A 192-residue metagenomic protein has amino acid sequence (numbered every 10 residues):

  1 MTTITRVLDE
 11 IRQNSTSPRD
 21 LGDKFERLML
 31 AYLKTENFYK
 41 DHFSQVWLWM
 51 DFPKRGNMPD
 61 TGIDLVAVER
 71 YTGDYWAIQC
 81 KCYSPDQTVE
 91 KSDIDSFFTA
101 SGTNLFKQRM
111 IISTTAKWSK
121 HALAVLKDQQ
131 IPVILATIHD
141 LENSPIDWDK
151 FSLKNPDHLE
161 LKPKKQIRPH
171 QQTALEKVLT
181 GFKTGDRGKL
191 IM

Functional and structural regions predicted by a protein language model:
M1-D9: Generic start-of-chain signal for non-secretory N-termini
L8-L30, I167: A short, highly charged nucleic-acid-interacting micro-segment common to nuclease and nuclease-linked defense proteins
L21-L105, S119: Catalytic centers of nucleases
S101-Q130: Nucleic-acid nuclease catalytic cores
A124-L159: Charged, structured surface patches that assemble and position nucleic-acid processing machinery
D157-Q171: Dynamic helix-loop-helix/coil hinge segments at AAA+ ATPase domain boundaries and subdomain interfaces
Q172-K183: Pre-Walker A adenine-sensing motif
T184-M192: Walker A/P-loop
